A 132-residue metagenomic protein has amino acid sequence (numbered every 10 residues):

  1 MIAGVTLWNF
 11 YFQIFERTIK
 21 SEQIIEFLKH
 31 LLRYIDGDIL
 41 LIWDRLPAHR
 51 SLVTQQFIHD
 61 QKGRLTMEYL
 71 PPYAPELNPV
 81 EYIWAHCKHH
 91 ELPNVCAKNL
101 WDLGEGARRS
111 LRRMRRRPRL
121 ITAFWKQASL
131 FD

Functional and structural regions predicted by a protein language model:
M1-D132: Short functional hotspots at interaction and active-site rims
